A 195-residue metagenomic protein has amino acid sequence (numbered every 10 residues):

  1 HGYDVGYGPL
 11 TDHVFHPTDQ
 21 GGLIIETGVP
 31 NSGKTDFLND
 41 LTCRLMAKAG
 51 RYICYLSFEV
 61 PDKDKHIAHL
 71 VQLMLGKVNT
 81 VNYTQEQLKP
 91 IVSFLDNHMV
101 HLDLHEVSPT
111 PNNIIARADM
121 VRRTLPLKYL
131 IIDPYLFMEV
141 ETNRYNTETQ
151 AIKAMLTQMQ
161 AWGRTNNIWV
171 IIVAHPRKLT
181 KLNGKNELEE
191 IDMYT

Functional and structural regions predicted by a protein language model:
H1-G76: The Walker A/P-loop phosphate-binding site
D12, N31, A154-T195: Phosphate-binding/switch region of NTP-binding enzymes
I24-G28, M99-H105, Y145, K178-G184: Short, basic, glycine/proline-bearing loop/turn elements
N39, I115, I152-Q160: Short, hydrophobic/amphipathic alpha-helical packing segments that form internal helix faces or helix-helix interfaces
L45-M46, R122, G163: A generic structural signal for well-ordered alpha-helical segments
A49-N146, A154: Conserved inter-motif catalytic segment of the P-loop NTP-binding fold
